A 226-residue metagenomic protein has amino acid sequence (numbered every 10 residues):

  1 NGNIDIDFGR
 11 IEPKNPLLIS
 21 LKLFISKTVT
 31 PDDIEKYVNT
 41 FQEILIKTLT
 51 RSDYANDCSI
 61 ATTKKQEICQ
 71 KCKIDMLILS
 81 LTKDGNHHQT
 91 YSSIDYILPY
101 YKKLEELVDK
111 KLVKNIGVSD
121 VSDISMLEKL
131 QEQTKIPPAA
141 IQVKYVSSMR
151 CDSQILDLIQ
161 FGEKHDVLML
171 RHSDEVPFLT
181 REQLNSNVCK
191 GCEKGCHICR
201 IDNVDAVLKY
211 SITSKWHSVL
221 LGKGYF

Functional and structural regions predicted by a protein language model:
N1-K14, D32, K36, I46-E67 (+1 more regions): Eukaryotic N-terminal low-complexity, Ser/Thr- and Lys/Arg-rich leader segments that predominantly function as
N1-Y54, C72, T90, D95 (+2 more regions): N-terminal binding-site loop/beta-alpha segment at the start of enzyme catalytic domains that lines or forms
I4-D7, E35-I46, T62-K65, L98-E105 (+2 more regions): Generic structural signal for well-ordered alpha-helices, preferentially at hydrophobic/aromatic core positions
I11-K14, K65-K73, K103-N115: A structural motif corresponding to the C-terminal end of an alpha-helix and its immediate exit/capping segment
I19-S20, I74-S80, I116-V118: Short beta-strand segments at enzyme active-site cores
I19-S20, K65, G162: Generic low-polarity alpha-helical segments
E67-Q89: Active-site groove signature of glycoside hydrolases
L81-F226: Beta/alpha (TIM)-barrel catalytic core signal, keyed to glycine-rich beta->alpha loops juxtaposed to Asp/Glu that bind
